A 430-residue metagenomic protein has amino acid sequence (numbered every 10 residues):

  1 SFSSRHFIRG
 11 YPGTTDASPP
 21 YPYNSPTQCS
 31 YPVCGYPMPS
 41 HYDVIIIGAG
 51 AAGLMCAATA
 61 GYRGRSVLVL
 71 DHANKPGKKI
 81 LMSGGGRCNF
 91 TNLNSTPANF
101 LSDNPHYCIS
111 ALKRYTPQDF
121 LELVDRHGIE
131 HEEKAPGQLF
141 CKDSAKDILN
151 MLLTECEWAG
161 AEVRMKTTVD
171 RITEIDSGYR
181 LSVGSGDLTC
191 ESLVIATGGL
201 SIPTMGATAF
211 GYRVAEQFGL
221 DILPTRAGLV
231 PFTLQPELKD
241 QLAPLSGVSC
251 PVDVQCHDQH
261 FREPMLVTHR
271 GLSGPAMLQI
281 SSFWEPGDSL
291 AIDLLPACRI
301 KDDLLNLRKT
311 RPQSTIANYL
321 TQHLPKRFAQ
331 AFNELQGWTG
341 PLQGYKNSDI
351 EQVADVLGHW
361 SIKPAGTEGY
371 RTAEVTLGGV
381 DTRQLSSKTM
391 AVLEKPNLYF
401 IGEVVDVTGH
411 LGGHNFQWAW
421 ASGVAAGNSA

Functional and structural regions predicted by a protein language model:
V44-V69, A426: N-terminal Rossmann-like FAD-binding beta1-loop-alpha1 element of flavoenzymes
I45-I47, V169, L188-T204, M265-T268: Short hydrophobic core segments
G61-G85: Glycine-rich FAD pyrophosphate-binding loop
N74-P76, L81-M82, F90-P97, E130 (+2 more regions): An anion/pyrophosphate-binding glycine-rich loop and adjacent beta-alpha core in soluble alpha-beta enzymes
R87-E133: Glycine-rich active-site loop/strand segments that organize a redox cofactor
R114-S192: Feature captures the FAD/FMN-dependent oxidoreductase FAD-binding
M165, A331-T408: A glycine-rich dinucleotide-binding beta-alpha-beta segment and adjacent secondary-structure elements that constitute
S192-P236: Glycine-rich loop(s) and the adjacent beta-strand/alpha-helix scaffold that form part
